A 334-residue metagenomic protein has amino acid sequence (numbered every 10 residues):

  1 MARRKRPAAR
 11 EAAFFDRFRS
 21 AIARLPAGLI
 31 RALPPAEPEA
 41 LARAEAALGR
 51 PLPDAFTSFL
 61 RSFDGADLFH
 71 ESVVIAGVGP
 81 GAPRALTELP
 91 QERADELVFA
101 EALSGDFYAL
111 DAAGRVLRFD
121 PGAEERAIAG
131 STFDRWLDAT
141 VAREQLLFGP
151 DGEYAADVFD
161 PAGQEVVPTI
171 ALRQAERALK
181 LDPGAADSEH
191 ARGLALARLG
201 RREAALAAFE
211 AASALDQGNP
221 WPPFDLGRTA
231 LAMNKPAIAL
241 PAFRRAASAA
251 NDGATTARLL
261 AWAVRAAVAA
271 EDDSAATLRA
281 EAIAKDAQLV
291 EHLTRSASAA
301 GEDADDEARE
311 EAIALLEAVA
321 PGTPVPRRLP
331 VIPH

Functional and structural regions predicted by a protein language model:
A2-A112, V141-A155, F159-E203, L215-P223 (+5 more regions): A surface-exposed partner-binding patch
L117-P150: Compact, glycine/acidic-enriched structural inserts
A237: Non-catalytic nucleic-acid-binding interfaces of large nucleic-acid enzymes and RNP effectors
